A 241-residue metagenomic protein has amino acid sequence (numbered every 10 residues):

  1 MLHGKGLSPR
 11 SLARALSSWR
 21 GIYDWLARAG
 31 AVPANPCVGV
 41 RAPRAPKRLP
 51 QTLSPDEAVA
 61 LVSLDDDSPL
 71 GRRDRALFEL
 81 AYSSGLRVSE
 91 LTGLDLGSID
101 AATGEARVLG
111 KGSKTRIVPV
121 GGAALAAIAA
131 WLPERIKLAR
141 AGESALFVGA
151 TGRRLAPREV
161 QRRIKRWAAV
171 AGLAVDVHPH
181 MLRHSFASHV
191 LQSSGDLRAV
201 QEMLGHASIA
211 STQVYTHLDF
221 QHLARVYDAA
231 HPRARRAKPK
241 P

Functional and structural regions predicted by a protein language model:
M1-P241: Conserved catalytic core of the tyrosine transesterase superfamily
